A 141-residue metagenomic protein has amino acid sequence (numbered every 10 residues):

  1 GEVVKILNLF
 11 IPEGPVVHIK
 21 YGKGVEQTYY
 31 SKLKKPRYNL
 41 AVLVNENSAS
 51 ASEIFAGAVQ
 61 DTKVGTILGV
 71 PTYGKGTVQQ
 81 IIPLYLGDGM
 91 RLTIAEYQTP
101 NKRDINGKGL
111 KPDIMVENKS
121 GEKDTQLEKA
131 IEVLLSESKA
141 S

Functional and structural regions predicted by a protein language model:
G1-S50, T77-P83, I94, Q98: Gly/Ser/Thr-rich loop/hinge elements
V3-L7, R37-L40, S52-A56, Q60 (+3 more regions): Extracytoplasmic/secreted envelope proteins and their assembly/folding machinery, especially bacterial periplasmic
V17-K20, I67-V70, S141: Surface-exposed patches in mature extracellular/periplasmic domains of secreted proteins
I19, V116-S141: C-terminal recognition in membrane/secretory proteostasis and scaffolding
T62-K75: Short, well-structured beta-strand/strand-turn elements
G89-M90: Polar, low-complexity export/assembly segments characteristic of proteins that are secreted or assemble on the cell
